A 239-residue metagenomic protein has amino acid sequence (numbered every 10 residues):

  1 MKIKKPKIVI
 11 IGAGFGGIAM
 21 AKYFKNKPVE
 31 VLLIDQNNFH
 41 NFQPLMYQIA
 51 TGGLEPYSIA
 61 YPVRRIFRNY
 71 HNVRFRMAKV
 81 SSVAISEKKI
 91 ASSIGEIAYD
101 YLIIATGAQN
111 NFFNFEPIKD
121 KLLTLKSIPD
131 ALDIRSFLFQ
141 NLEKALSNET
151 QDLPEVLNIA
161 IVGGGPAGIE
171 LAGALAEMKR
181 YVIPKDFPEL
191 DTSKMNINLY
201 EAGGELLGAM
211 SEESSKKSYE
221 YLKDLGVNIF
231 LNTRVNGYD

Functional and structural regions predicted by a protein language model:
M1-P6, V73-A160: FAD-binding core/adjacent interface of flavoenzyme oxidoreductases
K2-R74, S81, P166-A209: Beta1-alpha1 glycine-rich phosphate/pyrophosphate-binding loop at the start of Rossmann-like nucleotide-binding domains
I8-F15, N111-E116, D224: Localized chelating/binding microdomains that coordinate divalent metal ions or stabilize phosphate-bearing
I11-G12, I104, V162-G163: Conserved N-terminal Rossmann-fold NAD(P)-binding element of oxidoreductases
M46-G53, K119-L123, S214: Short glycine-enriched, charge-decorated loop/helix-capping segments at active-site entrances that position
Y70-A84, K223-Y238: A conserved beta-strand/loop element that lines the FAD pocket in flavoprotein oxidoreductases
I134-T192: Rossmann-like NAD(P)H-binding beta-loop-alpha module
D186, S193-N196, S211-D224, L231: Extracellular/periplasmic Venus flytrap/periplasmic-binding protein
